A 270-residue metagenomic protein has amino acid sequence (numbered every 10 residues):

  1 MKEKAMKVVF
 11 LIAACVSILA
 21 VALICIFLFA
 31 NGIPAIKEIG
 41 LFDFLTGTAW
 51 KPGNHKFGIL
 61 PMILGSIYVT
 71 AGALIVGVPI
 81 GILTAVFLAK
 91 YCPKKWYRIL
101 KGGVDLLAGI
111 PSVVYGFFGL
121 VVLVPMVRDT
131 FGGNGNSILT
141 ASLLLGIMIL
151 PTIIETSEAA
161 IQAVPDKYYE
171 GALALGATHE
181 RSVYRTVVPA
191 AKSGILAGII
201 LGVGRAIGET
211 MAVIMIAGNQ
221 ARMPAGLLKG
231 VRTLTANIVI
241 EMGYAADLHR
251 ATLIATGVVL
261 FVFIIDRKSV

Functional and structural regions predicted by a protein language model:
M1-K4, V8, A30-A73, P93-K94 (+1 more regions): Periplasmic/extracellular loop-to-transmembrane helix junction in inner-membrane transport proteins
K7, I80-G119: Cytoplasmic-entry segments and transmembrane alpha-helices of multi-pass inner-membrane transporters
K56-T70, R128-T152: Loop-to-helix entry region at the N-terminal start of transmembrane alpha-helices in multi-pass membrane transporters
D105-L145: Generic hydrophobic transmembrane alpha-helix motif, especially the helices
P111, L175-G176, P189: Glycine/proline-centered hinge or cleavage motifs at structural transition points of membrane proteins
T156-S157, H179-M215: Transmembrane alpha-helices
V213-F261: Interhelical loop and adjacent transmembrane-helix boundary motif in polytopic membrane transport permeases
S269-V270: Conserved small/polar residues in nucleotide/adenosyl-binding loops
